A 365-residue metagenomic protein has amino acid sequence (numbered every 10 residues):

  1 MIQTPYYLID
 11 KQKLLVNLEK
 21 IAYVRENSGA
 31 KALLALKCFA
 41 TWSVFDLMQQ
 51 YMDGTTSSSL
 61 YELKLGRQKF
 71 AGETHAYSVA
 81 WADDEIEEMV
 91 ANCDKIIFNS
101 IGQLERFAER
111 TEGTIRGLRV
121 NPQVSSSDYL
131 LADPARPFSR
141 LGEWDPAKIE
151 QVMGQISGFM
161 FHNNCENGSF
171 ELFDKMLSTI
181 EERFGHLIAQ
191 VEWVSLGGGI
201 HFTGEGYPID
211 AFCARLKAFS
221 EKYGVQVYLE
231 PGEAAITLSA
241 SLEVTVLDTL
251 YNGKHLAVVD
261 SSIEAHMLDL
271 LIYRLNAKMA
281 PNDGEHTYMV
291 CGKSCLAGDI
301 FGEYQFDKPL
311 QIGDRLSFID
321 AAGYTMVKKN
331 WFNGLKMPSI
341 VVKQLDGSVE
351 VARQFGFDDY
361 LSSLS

Functional and structural regions predicted by a protein language model:
M1-A71, Y77-W81, S262, F306-I319 (+1 more regions): N-terminal capping/small domains of soluble enzymes
I9-V16, F39, S43, Y61 (+9 more regions): Conserved active-site and cofactor/substrate-binding residues in soluble primary-metabolism enzymes
A30-W193, Y207, R215: Active-site-proximal beta-alpha core segment in soluble small-molecule metabolic enzymes
V120-V124, N163-N167, I200, E233-A235 (+2 more regions): Glycine-rich beta-alpha junction loops
S169-D174, T203-A214, L238-D248, Q305-F306: Short glycine/threonine-rich loop-to-helix capping motif typified by GTGT followed within a few residues by an Asp-Pro
E181-F184, I188-E233: Acidic, glycine-rich loop-and-beta core segments that form the ion-binding/anion-interacting portion of active sites
P231-S365: Charged (often Lys/Glu-rich) extended helix/loop segments that serve as interaction or gating elements
